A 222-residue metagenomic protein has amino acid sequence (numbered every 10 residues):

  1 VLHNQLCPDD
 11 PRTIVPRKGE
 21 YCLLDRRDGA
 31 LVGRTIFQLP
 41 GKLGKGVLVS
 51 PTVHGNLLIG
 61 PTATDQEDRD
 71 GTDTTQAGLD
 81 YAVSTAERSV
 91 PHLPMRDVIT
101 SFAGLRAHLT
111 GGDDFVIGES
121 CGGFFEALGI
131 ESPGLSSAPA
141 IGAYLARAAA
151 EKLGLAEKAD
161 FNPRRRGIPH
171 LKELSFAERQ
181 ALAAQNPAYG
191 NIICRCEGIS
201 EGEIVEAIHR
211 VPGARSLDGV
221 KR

Functional and structural regions predicted by a protein language model:
V1-G60, T64-T75, S84, L93: Flavin-dependent oxidoreductases
P40-G46, S50-H54, D65-I192, E203 (+2 more regions): C-terminal catalytic lobe of FAD-dependent flavoproteins
C194-C196: Short cysteine clusters
